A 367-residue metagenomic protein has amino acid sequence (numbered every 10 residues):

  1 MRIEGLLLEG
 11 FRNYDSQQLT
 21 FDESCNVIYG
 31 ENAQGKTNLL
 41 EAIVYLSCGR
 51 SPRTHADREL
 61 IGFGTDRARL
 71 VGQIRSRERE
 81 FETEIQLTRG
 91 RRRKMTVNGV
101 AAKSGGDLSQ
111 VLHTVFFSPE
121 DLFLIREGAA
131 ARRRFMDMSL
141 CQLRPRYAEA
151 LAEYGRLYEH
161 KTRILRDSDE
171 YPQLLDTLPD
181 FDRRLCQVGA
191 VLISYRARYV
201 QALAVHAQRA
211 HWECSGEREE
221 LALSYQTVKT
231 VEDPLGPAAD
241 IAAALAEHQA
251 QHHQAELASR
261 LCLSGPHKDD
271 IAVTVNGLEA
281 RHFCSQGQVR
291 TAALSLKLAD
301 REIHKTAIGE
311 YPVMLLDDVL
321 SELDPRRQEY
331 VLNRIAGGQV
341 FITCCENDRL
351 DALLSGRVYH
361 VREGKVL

Functional and structural regions predicted by a protein language model:
M1-E31, P172-V313, E322-R326, Y330-N333 (+4 more regions): Conserved NTPase motor "head" modules and their coupling/switch loops across ABC/AAA+ ATPases, GTPases, and GHKL ATPases
F11, D15-T96, R146, Y154 (+3 more regions): Conserved P-loop NTP-binding catalytic core
C48-A131, D137-Y147, A204-R209, I241 (+1 more regions): Nucleotide-state sensing region of NTPase/ATPase domains
G72, Q339-E346: Structural recognition of the conserved hydrophobic beta-strand(s) that form the central parallel beta-sheet of P-loop
T114-F116, V340, V358-H360: Conserved beta-strand scaffold positions in the cores of enzyme catalytic domains, especially in NTP/NDP-utilizing
F123-L124, A130-P179, R183-C186: Long, charged N-terminal accessory/stalk domains
D317-V319: Walker B catalytic acidic pair
